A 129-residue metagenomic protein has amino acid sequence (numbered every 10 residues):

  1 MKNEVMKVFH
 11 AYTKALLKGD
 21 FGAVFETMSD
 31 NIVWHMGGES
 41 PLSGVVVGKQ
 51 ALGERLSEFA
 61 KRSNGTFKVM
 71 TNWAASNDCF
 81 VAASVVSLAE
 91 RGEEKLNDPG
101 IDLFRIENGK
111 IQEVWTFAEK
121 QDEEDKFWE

Functional and structural regions predicted by a protein language model:
M1-D30, K126-W128: Short, low-complexity N-terminal intrinsically disordered segments enriched in polar/charged residues
K2-N3, S29-C79: A solvent-exposed, acidic/Ser-Thr-rich amphipathic alpha-helical stretch
Y12, V24, M28, I32 (+5 more regions): Hydrophobic pocket/interface hotspot
M28, V86-A89, A118: Short beta-strand segments enriched in hydrophobic/aromatic residues within well-folded beta-rich domains
F67-V69, L96-I101: Short, surface-exposed coil-to-beta transition loops
N77-S87: A short hydrophobic beta-strand element
L88-L96: Short, cysteine-centered beta-strand-loop-beta hairpins and adjacent loop/turn segments enriched in charged/polar
P99-D125: Short beta-strand edge/turn micro-motifs at domain boundaries
